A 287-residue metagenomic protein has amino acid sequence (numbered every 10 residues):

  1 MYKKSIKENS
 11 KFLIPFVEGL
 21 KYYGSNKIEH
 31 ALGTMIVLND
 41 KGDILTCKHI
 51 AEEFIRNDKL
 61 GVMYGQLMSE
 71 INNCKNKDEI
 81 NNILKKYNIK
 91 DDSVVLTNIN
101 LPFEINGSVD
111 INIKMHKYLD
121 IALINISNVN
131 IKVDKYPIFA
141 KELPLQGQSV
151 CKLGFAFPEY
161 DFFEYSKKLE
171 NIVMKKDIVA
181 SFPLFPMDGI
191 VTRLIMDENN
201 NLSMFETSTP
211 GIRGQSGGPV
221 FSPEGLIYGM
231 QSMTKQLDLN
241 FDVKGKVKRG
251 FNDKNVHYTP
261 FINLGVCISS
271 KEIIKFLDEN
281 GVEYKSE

Functional and structural regions predicted by a protein language model:
M1-E8: N-terminal targeting leaders that route proteins to membranes or the secretory/organellar pathways
K4, S25-N26, G33-T34, N112-I113 (+2 more regions): Beta-strand elements of modular eukaryotic interaction domains
E8-I28, S127-K135, I172-K275: Active-site region of chymotrypsin-like
F12-I83, A122, S127-V129, E142 (+2 more regions): Catalytic histidine site
D43, I50-E52, P158, N199 (+1 more regions): Surface-exposed, flexible loop/turn segments at secondary-structure boundaries
K48, V150, Q231: Conserved GNAT-family N-acetyltransferase fold
K59-I89, P158, Q231-E287: C-terminal cap/linker of serine protease catalytic domains
K75-N201, S208, P223: Serine endopeptidase catalytic core focused on the charge-relay Asp
